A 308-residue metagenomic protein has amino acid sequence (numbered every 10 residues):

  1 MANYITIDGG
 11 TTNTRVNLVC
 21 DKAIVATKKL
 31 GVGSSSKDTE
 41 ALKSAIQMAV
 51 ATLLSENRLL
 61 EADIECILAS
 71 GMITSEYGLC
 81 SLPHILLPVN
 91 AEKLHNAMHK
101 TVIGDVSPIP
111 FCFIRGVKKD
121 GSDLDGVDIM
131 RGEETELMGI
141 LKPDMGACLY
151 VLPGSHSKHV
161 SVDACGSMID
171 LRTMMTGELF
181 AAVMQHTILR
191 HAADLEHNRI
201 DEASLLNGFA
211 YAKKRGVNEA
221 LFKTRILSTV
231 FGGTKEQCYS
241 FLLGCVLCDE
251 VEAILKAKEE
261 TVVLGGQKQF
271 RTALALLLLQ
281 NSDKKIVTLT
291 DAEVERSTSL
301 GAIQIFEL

Functional and structural regions predicted by a protein language model:
Y4-S44, T288: Short glycine-rich, Thr/Ser-proximal phosphate-binding strand/loop in the N-terminal lobe of ATP-dependent enzymes
N13, E260-L277, E295: Glycine-rich phosphate-binding loops at beta-strand->alpha-helix junctions
K37, K118-K214: Glycine-rich phosphate-binding loop plus the immediately following alpha-helix
A49-C66, V251-E259: Phosphate/pyrophosphate-binding loops at sites that engage ATP/ADP/AMP, CoA/4′-phosphopantetheine, polyphosphate
N57-V127: Short beta-strand-loop/turn "lid" adjacent to the catalytic site in phosphate-handling enzymes
E61-I73, G154, L247, E259-K268: Short glycine-rich phosphate-binding loop at a beta-alpha junction
A210-A253: Adenine-nucleotide phosphate-binding core of ATP-dependent small-molecule kinases
C245, T288-L308: Glycine-rich phosphate-binding/hydrolytic loop that grips phosphoryl groups
